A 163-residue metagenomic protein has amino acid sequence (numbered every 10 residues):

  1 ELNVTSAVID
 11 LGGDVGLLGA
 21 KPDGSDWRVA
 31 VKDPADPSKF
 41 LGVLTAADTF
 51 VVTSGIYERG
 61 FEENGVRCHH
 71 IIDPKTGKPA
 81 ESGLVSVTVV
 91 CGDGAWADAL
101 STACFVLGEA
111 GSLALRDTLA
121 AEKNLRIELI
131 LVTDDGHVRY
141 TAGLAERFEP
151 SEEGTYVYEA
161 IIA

Functional and structural regions predicted by a protein language model:
E1-A163: Mature catalytic core of soluble alpha/beta enzymes
